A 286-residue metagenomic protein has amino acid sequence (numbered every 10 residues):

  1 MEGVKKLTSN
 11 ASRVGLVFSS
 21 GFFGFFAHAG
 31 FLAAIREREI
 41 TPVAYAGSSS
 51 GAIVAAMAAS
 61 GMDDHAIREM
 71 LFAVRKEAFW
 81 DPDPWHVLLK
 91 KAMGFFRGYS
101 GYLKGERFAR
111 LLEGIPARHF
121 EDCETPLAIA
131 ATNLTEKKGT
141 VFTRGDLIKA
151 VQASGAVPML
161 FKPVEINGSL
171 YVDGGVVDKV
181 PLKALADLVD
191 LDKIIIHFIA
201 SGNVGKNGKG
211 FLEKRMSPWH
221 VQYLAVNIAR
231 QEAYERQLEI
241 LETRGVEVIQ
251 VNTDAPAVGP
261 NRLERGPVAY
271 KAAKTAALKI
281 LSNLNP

Functional and structural regions predicted by a protein language model:
M1-S48, A56-P286: Patatin-like phospholipase
